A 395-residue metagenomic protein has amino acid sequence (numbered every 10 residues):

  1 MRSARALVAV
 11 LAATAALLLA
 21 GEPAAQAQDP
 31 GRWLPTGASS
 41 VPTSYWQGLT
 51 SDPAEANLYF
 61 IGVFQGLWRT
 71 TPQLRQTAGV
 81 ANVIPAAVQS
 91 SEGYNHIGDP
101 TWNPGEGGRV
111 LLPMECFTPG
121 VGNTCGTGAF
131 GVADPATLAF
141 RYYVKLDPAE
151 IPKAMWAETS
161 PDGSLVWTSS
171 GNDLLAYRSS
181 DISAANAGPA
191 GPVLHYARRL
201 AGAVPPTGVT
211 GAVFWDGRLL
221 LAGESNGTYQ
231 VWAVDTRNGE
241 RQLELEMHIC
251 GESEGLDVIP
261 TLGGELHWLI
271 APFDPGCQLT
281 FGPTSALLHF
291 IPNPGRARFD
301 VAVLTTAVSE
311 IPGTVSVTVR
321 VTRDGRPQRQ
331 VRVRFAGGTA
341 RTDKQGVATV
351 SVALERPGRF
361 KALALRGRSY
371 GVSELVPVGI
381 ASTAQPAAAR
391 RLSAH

Functional and structural regions predicted by a protein language model:
P30-V41, Q76-S91, A139-D147, G191-A203 (+1 more regions): A short beta-strand motif characteristic of beta-propeller blades
G37-Q65: Beta-strand-rich domains and repeat architectures in extracellular enzymes and scaffolds, especially beta-propellers
T43-T50, S91-W102, A149-T159, V204-G211 (+1 more regions): Repeated scaffold domains used in trafficking and secretory/extracellular systems, primarily beta-propellers
A54-S90: Beta-propeller domains
Q76-F117: Blade-loop segments of beta-propeller domains
A201-R237: Loop/turn-rich, solvent-exposed surfaces of beta-rich toroidal or solenoidal domains
G295-T318, T322-R323, S382-A394: Beta-strand-rich domain onsets/edges
G338-V347: Short, acidic Ser/Thr/Gly-rich low-complexity loop/linker segments typical of extracellular and cell-surface proteins
